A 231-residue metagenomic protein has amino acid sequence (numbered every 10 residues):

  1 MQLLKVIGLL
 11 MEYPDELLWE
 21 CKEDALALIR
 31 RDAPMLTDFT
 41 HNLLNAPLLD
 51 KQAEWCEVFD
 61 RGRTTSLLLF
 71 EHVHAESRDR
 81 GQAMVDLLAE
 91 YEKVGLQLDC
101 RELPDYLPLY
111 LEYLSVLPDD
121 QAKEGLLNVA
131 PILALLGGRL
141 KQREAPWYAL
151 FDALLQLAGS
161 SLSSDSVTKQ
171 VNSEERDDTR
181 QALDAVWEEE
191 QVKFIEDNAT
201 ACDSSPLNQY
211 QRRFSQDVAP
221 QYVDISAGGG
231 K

Functional and structural regions predicted by a protein language model:
M1-D105, E112-K231: Charged, alpha-helix-forming regions
